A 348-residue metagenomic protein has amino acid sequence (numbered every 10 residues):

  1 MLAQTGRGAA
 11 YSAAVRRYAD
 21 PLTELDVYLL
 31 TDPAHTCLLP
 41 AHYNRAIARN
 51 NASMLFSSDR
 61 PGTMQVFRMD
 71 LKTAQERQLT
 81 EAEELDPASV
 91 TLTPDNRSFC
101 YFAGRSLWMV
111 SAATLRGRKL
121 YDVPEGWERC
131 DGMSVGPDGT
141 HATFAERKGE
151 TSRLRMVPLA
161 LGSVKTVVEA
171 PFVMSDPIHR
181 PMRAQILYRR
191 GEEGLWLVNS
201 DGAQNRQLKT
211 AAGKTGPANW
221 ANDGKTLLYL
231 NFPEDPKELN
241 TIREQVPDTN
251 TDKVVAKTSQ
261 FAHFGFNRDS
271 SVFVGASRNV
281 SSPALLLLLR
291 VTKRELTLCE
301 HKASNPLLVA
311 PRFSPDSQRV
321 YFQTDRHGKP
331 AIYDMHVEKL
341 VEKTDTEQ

Functional and structural regions predicted by a protein language model:
Q4-Y28: Blade/loop signatures of beta-propeller domains
N44-S53, V90-S98, F102, G132-H141 (+4 more regions): Blade-terminus and WD-like Trp-Asp/Gly-His loop motifs, strongest in beta-propeller folds
L55-P61, T80, S89, F99-A112 (+6 more regions): Beta-strand C-termini and the immediately following turn/loop, strongest in propeller blades
G62-F67, R105-M109, E150-M156, E192-L197 (+3 more regions): Structural motif
E84-R155, T166-V173: Asp-box/WD-like beta-propeller blade repeats and closely related beta-sheet repeat scaffolds
L230, P236-R243, T251-R294: Loop/turn-rich, solvent-exposed surfaces of beta-rich toroidal or solenoidal domains
V255-F264, K293-P315: Conserved blade-ending motifs and adjacent loop-strand segments that build the rim/top face of beta-propeller domains
L308-Q348: Blade-level signature of beta-propeller repeat domains, shared across WD40, Kelch, NHL, RCC1 and BNR/Asp-box propellers
